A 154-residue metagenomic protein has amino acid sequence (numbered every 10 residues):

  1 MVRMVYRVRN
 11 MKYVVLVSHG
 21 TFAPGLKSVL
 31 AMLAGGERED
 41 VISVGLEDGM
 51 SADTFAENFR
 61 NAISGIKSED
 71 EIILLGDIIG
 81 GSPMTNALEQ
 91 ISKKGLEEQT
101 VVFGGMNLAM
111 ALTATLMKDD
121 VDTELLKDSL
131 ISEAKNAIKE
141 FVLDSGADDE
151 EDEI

Functional and structural regions predicted by a protein language model:
V2-L75, I79-I154: N-terminal loops that bind phosphate or other acidic moieties and the adjacent beta-alpha structural core
